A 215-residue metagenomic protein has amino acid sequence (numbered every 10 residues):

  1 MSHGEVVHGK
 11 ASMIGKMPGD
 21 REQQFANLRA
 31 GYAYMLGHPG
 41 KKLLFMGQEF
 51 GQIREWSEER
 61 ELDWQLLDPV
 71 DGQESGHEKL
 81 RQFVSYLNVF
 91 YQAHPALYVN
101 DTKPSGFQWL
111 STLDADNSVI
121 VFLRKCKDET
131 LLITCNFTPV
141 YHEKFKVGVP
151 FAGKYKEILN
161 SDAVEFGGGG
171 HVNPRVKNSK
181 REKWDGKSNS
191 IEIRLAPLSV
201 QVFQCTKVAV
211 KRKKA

Functional and structural regions predicted by a protein language model:
M1-R21: Active-site clefts of carbohydrate-active enzymes
G9, G19-R29, Y34-L44, Q48-A215: Carbohydrate-interacting/catalytic domains
